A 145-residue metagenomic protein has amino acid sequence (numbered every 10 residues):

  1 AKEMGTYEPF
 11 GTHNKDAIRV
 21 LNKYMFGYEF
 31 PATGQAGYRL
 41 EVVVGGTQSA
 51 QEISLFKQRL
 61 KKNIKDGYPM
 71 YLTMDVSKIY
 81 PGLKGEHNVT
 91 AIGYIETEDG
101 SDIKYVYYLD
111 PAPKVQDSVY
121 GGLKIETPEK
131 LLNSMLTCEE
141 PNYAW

Functional and structural regions predicted by a protein language model:
K2-W145: Conserved active-site-adjacent core of cysteine acyl-enzyme catalytic domains
